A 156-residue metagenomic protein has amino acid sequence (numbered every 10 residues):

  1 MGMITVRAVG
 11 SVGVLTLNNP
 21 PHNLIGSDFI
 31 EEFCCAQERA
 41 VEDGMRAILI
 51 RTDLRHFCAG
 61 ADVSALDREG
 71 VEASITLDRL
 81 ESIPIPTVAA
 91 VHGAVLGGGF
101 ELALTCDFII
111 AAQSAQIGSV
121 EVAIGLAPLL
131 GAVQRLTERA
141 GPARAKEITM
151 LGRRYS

Functional and structural regions predicted by a protein language model:
M1-D53: Conserved CoA-thioester-binding segment of acyl-CoA-metabolizing enzymes
T5-V6, R79-L80, T137: Short secondary-structure boundary/capping segments
P20, D53-R55, S114, R153: Flexible loop residues that form catalytic and substrate-binding hotspots at small-molecule/glycan-binding clefts
N23, E31, E42-M45, R51-S82 (+2 more regions): Glycine- (often His-adjacent) and acidic-residue-rich active-site loop that binds/positions the CoA thioester
S27-D28, A61, E101, G131: Generic recognition of short, well-ordered alpha-helical segments
S82-S156: Crotonase-fold acyl-CoA enzyme core
